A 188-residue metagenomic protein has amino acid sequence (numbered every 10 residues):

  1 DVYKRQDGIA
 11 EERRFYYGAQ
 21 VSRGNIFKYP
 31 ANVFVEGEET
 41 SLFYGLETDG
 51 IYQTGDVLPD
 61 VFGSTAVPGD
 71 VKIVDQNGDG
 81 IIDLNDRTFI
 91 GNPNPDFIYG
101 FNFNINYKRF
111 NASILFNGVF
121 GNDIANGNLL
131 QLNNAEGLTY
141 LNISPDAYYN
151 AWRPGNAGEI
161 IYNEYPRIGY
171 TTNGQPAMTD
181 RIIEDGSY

Functional and structural regions predicted by a protein language model:
D1-Y188: Outer/extracellular conduits and scaffolds centered on Gram-negative outer-membrane beta-barrels
